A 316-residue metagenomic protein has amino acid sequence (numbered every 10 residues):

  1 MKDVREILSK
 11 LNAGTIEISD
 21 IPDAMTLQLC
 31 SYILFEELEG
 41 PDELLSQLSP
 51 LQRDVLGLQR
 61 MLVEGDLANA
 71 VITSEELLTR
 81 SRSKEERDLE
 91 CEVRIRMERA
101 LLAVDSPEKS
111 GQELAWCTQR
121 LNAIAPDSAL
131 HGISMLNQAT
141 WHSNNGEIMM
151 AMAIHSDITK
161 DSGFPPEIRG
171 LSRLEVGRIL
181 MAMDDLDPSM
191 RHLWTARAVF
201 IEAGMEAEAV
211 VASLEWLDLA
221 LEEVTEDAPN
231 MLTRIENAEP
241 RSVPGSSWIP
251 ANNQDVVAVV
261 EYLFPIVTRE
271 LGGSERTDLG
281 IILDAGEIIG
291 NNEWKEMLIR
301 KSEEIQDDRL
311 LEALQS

Functional and structural regions predicted by a protein language model:
M1-L34, A228-S316: C-terminal non-catalytic interaction modules
L45, E85, A125-P126, F164 (+2 more regions): Structural signature of alpha-solenoid helical repeat scaffolds
L48, D88-E90, A129, E167-R169 (+1 more regions): Residue signature of alpha-solenoid helical repeat architecture, marking inter-repeat boundaries and helix-start
Q52-V55, E92-R94, H131-I133, L171 (+2 more regions): Residue register of alpha-helical TPR repeats
Q59, R99-L101, T140, R178 (+1 more regions): Residue-level recognition of tetratricopeptide repeat
E64, V104, N145, M183 (+2 more regions): Structural motif corresponding to the intra-repeat A-B loop/turn of tetratricopeptide repeats
E75-R82, A115-A123, A153-G163, W194-M205 (+2 more regions): Amphipathic alpha-helical segments of tetratricopeptide repeats
